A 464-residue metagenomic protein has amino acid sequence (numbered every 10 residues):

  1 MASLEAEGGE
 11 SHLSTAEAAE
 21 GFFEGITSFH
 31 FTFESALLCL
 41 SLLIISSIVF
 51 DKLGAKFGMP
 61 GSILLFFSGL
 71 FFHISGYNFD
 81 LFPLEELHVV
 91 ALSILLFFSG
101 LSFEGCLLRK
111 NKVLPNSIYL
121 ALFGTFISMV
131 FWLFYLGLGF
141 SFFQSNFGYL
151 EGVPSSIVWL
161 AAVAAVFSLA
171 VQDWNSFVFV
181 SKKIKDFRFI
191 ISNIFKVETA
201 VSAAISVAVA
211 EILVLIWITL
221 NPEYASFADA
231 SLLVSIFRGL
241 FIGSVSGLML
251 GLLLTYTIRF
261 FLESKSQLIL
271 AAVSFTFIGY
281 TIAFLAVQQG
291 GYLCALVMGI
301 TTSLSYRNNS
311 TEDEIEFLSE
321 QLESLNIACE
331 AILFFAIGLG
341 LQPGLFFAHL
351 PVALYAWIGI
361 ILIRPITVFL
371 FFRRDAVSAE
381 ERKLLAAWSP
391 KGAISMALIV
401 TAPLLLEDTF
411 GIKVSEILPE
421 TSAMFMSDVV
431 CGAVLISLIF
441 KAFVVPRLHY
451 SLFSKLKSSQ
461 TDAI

Functional and structural regions predicted by a protein language model:
M1-E24, A397: Extracellular/lumenal N-termini and interhelical loops of multi-pass eukaryotic membrane proteins
F22-S35, F57, F79-H88, N146-S156 (+5 more regions): Interfacial loop-to-helix junctions that mark the boundaries of transmembrane helices in multi-pass membrane
S35-I44, I48-V49, V197-V201, I205-I337 (+2 more regions): Core mid-bundle transmembrane helix pairs that form the ion/substrate translocation pathway in diverse multi-pass
S46, A91-S102, F126-Y135, G139-Q144 (+8 more regions): Membrane-embedded alpha-helical core segments of multi-pass
L53, R109-I184, F335, G340-K457: Transmembrane alpha-helices that form the ion-translocation and gating core of multi-pass ion transport proteins
L53-F57, G69-N116, I258-S264, L268 (+4 more regions): Membrane-interface junctions of multi-pass transporters
G61-N78, T125-L133, A203, G392-A397: A generic, lipid-embedded transmembrane alpha helix
F187-A210, E380-A386: Membrane-interface alpha-helices at helix entry/exit sites of multi-pass transporters
